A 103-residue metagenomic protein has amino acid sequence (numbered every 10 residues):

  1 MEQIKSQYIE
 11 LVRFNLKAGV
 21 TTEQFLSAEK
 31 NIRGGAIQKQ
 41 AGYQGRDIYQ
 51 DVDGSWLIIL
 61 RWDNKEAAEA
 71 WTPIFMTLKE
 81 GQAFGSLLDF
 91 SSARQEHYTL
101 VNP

Functional and structural regions predicted by a protein language model:
M1-Y8, F14-K17, D47-L57, E80-P103: Glycine-rich beta-strand-turn "strand-cap" elements at beta-sheet edges
S6, L26, K39-Q40: Helix-centric, low-specificity signal for extended rod-like, repetitive segments
N15-A28: Short, surface-exposed ligand-recognition loops at beta-strand->loop->(often short) alpha-helix junctions that present
K17-G19, D51, D63-A67: Short coil/turn motifs at secondary-structure junctions
T21-E23, S55, A67-E69: Intrinsically disordered, low-complexity acidic/polar segments
N31, G35-Q44, R61-E96: An amphipathic, aromatic/His-enriched active-site/gating alpha helix that lines ligand/cofactor pockets
